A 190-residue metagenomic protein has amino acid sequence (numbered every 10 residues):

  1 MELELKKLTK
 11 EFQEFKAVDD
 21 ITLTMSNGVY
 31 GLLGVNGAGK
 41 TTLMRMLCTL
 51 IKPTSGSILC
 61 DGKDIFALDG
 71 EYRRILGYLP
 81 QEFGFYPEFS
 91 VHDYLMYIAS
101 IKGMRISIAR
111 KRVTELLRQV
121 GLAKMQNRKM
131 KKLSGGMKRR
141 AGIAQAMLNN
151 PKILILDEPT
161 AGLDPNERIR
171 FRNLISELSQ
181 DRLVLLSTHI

Functional and structural regions predicted by a protein language model:
V35-G39: Walker A (P-loop) phosphate-binding loop of ABC-type ATPase nucleotide-binding domains
C48: Helix-to-loop junction immediately C-terminal to a conserved catalytic motif
G56-A67, E71-Y72: Conserved ABC transporter NBD signature motif
M96, S100, S107-M125: Conserved ABC ATPase "signature" region
K129-L133: Conserved ABC ATPase signature
L154-D157: Catalytic Walker B motif of ABC-type/P-loop ATPase nucleotide-binding domains
